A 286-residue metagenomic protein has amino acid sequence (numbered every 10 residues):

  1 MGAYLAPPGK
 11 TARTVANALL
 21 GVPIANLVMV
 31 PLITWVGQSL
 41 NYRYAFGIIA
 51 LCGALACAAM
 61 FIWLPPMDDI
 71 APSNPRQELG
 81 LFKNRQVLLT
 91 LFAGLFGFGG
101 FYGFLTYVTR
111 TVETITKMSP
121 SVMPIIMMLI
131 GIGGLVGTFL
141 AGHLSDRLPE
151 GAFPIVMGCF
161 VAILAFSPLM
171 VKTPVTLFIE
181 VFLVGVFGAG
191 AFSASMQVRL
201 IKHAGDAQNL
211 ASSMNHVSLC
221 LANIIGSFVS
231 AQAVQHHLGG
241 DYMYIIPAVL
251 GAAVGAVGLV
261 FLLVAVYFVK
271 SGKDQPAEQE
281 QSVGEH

Functional and structural regions predicted by a protein language model:
M1-A6, G190-A204: Intracellular juxtamembrane helix-capping segments at the cytosolic ends of symmetry-related transmembrane helices
M1-L20: Cytoplasmic helix-loop-helix junction between adjacent transmembrane helices in 12-TM secondary transporters
Q38-A50, A231-A256: A membrane-interface helix-boundary motif in multi-pass transporters
A50-I70, F261-A265: C-terminal membrane-cytosol helix-exit motif in multi-pass small-molecule transporters
V87-M128: Extracytoplasmic gate region of multi-pass secondary transporters
G137-P149, V234-Q235: Helix-to-loop junctions at the C-terminal end of transmembrane segments in multipass secondary transporters
G151-M196: C-terminal transmembrane helical hairpin of 12-TM major facilitator-type secondary transporters
K202-G240: A late C-terminal transmembrane helix in Major Facilitator Superfamily
